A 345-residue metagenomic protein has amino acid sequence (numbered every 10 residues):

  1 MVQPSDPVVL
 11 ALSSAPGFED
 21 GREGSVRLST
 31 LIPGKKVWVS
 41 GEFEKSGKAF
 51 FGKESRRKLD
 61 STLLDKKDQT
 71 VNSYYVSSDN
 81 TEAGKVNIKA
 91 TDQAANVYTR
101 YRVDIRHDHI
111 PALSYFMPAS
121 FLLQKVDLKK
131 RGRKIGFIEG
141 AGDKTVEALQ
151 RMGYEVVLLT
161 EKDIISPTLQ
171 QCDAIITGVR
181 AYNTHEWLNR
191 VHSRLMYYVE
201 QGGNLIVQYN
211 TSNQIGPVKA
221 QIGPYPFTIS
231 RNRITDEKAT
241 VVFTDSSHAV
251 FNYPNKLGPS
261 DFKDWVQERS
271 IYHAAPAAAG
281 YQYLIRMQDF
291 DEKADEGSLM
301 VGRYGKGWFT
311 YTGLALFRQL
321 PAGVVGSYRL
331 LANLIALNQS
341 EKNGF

Functional and structural regions predicted by a protein language model:
M1-G132, E139: Hydrophobic targeting/anchoring helices
V97-G178, Y209-T211, R233, R318 (+1 more regions): Aromatic-Pro/Gly-enriched surface loop or interdomain linker that acts as a lid/target-recognition segment
P118-F121, E161-I165, R190-S193, K293-L299: Alpha-helical scaffolding within the catalytic cores of extracellular/periplasmic polymer-degrading hydrolases
G142, V146, L169, H192 (+2 more regions): Extracytoplasmic/secreted envelope proteins and their assembly/folding machinery, especially bacterial periplasmic
R180-K263, G326: A glycine-rich, often tryptophan-bearing local segment used as a flexible ligand/cofactor-contacting loop or short
R231-V324, Q339-N343: Catalytic beta-strand/loop cores that center a nucleophilic Ser/Cys/Thr and support acyl-enzyme chemistry
G326-N338: Short amphipathic C-terminal alpha-helix that caps PH/PH-like domains
